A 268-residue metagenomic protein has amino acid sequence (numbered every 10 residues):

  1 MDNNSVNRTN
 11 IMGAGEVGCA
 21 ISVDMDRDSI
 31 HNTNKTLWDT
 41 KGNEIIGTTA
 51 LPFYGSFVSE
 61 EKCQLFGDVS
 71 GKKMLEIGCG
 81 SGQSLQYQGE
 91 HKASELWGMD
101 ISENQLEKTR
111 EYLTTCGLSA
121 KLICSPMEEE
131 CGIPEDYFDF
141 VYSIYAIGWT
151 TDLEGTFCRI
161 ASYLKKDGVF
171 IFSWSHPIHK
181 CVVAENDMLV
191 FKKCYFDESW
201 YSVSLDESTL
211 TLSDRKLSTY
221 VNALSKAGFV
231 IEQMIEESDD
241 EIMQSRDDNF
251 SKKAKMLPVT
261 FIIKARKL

Functional and structural regions predicted by a protein language model:
R8-S70, Q83-S84: Conserved class I S-adenosyl-L-methionine
L75-E130: Class I SAM-dependent methyltransferase SAM/SAH-binding core
C131-F140: A short acidic, Gly/Pro-enriched loop at the edge of an enzyme's catalytic core that lines a small-molecule cofactor
D139-E154: A short SAM/SAH-binding and catalytic strip from SAM-dependent methyltransferases
E154-V169: A short glycine-rich, Lys/Arg-flanked "PGG" loop and its adjoining helix->strand segment in the class I
F170-W200: Conserved class I S-adenosyl-L-methionine
L210-I235: Short alpha-helix
A227-F229, D248-L268: Core SAM-dependent methyltransferase catalytic element
